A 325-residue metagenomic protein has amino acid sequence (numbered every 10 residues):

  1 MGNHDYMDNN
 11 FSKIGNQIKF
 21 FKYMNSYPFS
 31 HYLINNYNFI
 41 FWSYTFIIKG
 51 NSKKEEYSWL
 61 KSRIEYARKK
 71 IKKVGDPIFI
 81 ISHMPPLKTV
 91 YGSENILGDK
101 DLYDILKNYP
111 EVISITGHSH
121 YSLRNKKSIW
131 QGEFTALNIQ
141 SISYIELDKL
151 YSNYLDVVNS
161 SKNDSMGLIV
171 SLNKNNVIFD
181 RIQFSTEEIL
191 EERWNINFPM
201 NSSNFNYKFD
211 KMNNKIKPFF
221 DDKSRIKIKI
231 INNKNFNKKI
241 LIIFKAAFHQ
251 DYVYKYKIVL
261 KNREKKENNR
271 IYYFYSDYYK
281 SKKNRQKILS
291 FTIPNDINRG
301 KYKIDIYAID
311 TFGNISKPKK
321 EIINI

Functional and structural regions predicted by a protein language model:
M1-K73, D101-E111, R124-S161, S165-N173 (+1 more regions): Extended active-site neighborhood of metal-dependent phosphoesterases/phosphodiesterases
G2-N3, H83, G117-H118: Active-site glycine-centered loops adjacent to acidic/histidine catalytic or metal-binding residues that shape
F39-F41, P77-H83, I115: Structural motif
A67-Y91: Short acidic, glycine-rich surface-loop motifs adjacent to enzyme active sites
S160-Y273, I315: A short C-terminal boundary segment appended to hydrolase-like catalytic domains
K255-I297: Recognizes extended acidic, P/S/T-rich segments that occur within or adjacent to Ig-like beta-sandwich modules
D296-N314: Beta-strand-rich modules
G313-I325: Extracellular fibronectin type III
